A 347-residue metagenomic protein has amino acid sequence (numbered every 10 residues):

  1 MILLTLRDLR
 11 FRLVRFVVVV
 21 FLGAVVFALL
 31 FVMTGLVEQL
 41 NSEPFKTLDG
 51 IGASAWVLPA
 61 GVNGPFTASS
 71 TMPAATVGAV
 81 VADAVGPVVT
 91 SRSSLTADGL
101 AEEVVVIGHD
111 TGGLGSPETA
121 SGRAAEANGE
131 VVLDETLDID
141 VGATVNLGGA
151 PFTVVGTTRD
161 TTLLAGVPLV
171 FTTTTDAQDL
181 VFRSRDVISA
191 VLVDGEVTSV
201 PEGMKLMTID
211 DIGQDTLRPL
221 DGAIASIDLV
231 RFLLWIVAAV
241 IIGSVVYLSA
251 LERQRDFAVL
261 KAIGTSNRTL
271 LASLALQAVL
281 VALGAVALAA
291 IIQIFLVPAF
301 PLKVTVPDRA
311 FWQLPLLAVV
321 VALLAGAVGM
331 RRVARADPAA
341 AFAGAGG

Functional and structural regions predicted by a protein language model:
M1-A28, N41, R331, G346-G347: N-terminal Sec/SRP start-transfer signal
L9, V259-N267, A336, A345-G347: Short helix-to-coil transition segments within interhelical loops that connect adjacent transmembrane helices
V20, F27-E103, V141: Hydrophobic, regular-secondary-structure patches
T34, M72-A127, G148-G149, T153-T157 (+1 more regions): The feature marks short, hydrophobic/small-residue-biased sequence motifs that occur predominantly
L36, P44, P201-V240, S249-R255 (+4 more regions): Peri-transmembrane interface segments
T111-E118, L133-T144: Short, solvent-exposed hinge/capping segments at secondary-structure junctions
D138, N146-T153, T157-L234: Mechanotransmission and gating elements of multispan inner-membrane complexes involved in transport and envelope
A272, A282-L323, A327-A340: Short helix-loop junctions at transmembrane helix boundaries
